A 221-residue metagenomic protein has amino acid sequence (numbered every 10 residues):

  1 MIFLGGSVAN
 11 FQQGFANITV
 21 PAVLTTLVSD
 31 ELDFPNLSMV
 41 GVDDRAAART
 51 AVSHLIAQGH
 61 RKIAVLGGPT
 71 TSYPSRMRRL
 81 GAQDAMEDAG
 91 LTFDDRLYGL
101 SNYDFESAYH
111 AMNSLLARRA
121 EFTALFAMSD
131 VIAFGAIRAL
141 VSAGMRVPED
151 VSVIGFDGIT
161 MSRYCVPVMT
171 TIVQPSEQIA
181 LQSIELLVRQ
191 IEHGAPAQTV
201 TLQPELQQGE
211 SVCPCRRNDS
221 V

Functional and structural regions predicted by a protein language model:
M1, I63-A64, L125: Hydrophobic residues within beta-strands of alpha/beta enzymes
M1-S53, A57, A117, E121: Alpha-helical recognition/docking segments in bacterial nutrient-uptake and carbohydrate-utilization systems
V20, H54, K62-P69: Short beta-strand segments enriched in small/hydrophobic residues
L27, M39-T50, L66-N113, F126-F134 (+4 more regions): Hinge/beta->alpha junction and helix N-cap segments in small-molecule ligand-binding domains
L37, A111-V221: Flexible loop/turn connectors
R61-K62, F93-L97, V147-V153: Short acidic capping loops at alpha-helix termini that bridge into adjacent secondary structure
